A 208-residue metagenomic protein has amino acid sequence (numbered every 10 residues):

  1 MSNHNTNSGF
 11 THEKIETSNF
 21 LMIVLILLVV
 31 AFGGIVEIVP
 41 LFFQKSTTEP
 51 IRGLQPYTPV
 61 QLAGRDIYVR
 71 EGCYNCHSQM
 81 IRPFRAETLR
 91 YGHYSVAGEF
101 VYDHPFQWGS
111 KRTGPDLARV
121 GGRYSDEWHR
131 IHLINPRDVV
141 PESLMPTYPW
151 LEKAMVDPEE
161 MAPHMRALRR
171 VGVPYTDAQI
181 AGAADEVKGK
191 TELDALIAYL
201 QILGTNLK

Functional and structural regions predicted by a protein language model:
M1-Y57, V171-T176, I197-K208: Post-cleavage N-terminal segment of exported redox proteins
M22-A31, L89-L193: Electron-transfer interface patches adjacent to heme c in soluble/periplasmic c-type cytochromes and di-/multiheme
I35-L41, S78-M80, R85-R90, L144-M145 (+1 more regions): Short, solvent-exposed loop/turn and secondary-structure capping segments
V36, Q61-R65, A118, R130: Short, well-ordered alpha-helical packing segments
P40-L54, P59-L62, S78, Y94-Q107: Sequence context of c-type cytochrome heme-c attachment sites
K45-V69, I81-T88, T113, A183-E186 (+1 more regions): Electrostatic cytochrome c docking/interface patches
G64, R70-Q79, L196, L200: The canonical Cys-X-X-Cys-His
Y68, H132-R137, A198-L203: Bilobed periplasmic-binding protein/Venus flytrap-like ligand-binding cleft at the lobe interface of extracytoplasmic
